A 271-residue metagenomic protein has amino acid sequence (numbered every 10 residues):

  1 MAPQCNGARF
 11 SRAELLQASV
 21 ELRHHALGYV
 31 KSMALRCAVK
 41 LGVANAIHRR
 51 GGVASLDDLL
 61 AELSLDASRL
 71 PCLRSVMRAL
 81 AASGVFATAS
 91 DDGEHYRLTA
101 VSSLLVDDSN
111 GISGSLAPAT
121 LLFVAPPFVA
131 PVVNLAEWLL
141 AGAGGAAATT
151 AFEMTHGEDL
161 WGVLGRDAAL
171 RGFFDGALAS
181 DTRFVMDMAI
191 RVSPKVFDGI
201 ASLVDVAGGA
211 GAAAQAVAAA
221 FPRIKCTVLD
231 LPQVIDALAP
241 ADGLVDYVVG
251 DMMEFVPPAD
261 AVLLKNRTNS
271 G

Functional and structural regions predicted by a protein language model:
Q4-A13, A18-S202: Conserved Class I S-adenosyl-L-methionine-dependent methyltransferase catalytic core
R49, A220, S270: Active-site catalytic microenvironments for nucleophilic, acid-base chemistry
S103-L104, E254, N269: Active-site micro-motifs of SAM-dependent methyltransferase domains
I200-F255: Class I SAM-dependent methyltransferase SAM/SAH-binding core
P258-G271: A short SAM/SAH-binding and catalytic strip from SAM-dependent methyltransferases
